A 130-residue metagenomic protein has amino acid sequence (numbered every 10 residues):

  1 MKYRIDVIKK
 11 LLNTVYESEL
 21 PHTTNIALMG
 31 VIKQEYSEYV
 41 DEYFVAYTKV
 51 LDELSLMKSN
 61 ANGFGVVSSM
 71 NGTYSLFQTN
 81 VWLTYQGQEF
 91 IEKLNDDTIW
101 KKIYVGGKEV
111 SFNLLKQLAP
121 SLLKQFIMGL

Functional and structural regions predicted by a protein language model:
M1, I5-I8, D41-V45, F77-N80 (+1 more regions): Amphipathic, non-membrane alpha-helical segments in soluble helical-bundle scaffolds
K2-Y36, E42: Short amphipathic alpha-helical interface segments
V15-E19, L51, S55, I91-L94 (+1 more regions): Generic structural signal for hydrophobic core residues of well-folded globular domains
T23-T24, N60, I99-I103: Short, solvent-exposed secondary-structure capping/transition elements
A27-V31, G65-M70, Y104-V105: Short linear capping/connector segments at secondary-structure termini
V45, K49-V67: A short, conserved structural fragment
N62-K93: Accessory beta->alpha helical hairpin/"wing" motif in late/C-terminal subdomains of nucleic-acid enzymes
Q88-L130: Exposed, interaction-prone assembly regions rather than primary DNA-binding/catalytic cores
